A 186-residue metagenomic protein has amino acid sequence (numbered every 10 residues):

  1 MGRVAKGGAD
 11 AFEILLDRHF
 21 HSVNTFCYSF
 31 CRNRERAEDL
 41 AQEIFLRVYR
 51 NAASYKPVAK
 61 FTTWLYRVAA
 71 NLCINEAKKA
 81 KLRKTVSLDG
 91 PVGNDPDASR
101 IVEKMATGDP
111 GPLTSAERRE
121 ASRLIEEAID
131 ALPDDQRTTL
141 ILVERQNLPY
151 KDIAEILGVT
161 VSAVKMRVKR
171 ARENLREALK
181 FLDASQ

Functional and structural regions predicted by a protein language model:
G2-T25: A short, charge-rich alpha-helical start-of-domain segment used by transcription regulators
A5-K6, R32-N33, F45-K60, K79-A80: Sigma70-family region 2
K6-A9, K81, G93, D97-T138 (+3 more regions): Amphipathic alpha-helical segment used for protein-protein interaction
L15, H19, V23, I44 (+3 more regions): Residue-level preference for hydrophobic side chains embedded in well-ordered alpha helices
R18-H21, S29-R32, I141-L148: Short helix-capping/turn signature of helix-turn-helix
T25, D39-L46, R50, A59-N71: Structural recognition of an alpha-helix C-terminal capping motif at a helix-to-coil junction
A53-P57, A70-L88, R118: Arg/Lys-rich amphipathic alpha helix in sigma70-family domain 2
I74, L124, Q136, L142-R145 (+2 more regions): DNA-recognition helix of helix-turn-helix
